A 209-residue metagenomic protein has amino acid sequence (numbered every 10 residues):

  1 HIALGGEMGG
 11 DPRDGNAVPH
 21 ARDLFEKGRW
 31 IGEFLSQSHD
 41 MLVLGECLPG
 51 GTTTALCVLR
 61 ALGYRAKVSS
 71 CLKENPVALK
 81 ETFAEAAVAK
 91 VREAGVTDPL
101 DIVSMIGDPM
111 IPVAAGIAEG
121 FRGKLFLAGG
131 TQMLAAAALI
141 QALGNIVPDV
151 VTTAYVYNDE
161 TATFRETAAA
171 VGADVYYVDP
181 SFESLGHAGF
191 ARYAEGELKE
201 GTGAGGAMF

Functional and structural regions predicted by a protein language model:
H1-G45, P49-F209: N-terminal loops that bind phosphate or other acidic moieties and the adjacent beta-alpha structural core
